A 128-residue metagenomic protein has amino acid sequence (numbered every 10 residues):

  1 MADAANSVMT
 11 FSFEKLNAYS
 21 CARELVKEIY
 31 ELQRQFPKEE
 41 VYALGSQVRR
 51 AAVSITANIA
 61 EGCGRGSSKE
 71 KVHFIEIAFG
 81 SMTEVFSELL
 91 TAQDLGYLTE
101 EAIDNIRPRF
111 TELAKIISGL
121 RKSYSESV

Functional and structural regions predicted by a protein language model:
M1-V128: Amphipathic alpha-helical assembly/interaction segments
